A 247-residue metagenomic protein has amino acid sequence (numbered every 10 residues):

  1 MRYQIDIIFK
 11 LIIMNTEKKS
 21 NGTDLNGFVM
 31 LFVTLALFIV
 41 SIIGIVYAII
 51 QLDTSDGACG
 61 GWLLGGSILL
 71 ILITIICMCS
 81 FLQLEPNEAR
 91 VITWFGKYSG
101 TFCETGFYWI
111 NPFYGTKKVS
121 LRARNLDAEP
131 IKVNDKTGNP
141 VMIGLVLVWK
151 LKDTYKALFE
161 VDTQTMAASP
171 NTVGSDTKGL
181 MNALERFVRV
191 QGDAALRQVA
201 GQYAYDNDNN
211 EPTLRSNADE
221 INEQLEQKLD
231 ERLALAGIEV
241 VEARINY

Functional and structural regions predicted by a protein language model:
F9-L37: N-terminal membrane-targeting/pre-transmembrane regions
L35-V46, I71: Hydrophobic core of alpha-helical transmembrane segments in multi-pass integral membrane proteins
Y47-I71: Hydrophobic alpha-helical transmembrane segments
I75-A89: Aromatic-capped interface at the extracytoplasmic side of an N-terminal signal-anchor transmembrane helix
A89-P112: Membrane-cytosol interface motif
Y114-R124: A gly/proline- and charged-residue-enriched helix-loop-helix capping module
A123-Y247: Amphipathic, interface-forming alpha-helical segments with heptad-repeat character
